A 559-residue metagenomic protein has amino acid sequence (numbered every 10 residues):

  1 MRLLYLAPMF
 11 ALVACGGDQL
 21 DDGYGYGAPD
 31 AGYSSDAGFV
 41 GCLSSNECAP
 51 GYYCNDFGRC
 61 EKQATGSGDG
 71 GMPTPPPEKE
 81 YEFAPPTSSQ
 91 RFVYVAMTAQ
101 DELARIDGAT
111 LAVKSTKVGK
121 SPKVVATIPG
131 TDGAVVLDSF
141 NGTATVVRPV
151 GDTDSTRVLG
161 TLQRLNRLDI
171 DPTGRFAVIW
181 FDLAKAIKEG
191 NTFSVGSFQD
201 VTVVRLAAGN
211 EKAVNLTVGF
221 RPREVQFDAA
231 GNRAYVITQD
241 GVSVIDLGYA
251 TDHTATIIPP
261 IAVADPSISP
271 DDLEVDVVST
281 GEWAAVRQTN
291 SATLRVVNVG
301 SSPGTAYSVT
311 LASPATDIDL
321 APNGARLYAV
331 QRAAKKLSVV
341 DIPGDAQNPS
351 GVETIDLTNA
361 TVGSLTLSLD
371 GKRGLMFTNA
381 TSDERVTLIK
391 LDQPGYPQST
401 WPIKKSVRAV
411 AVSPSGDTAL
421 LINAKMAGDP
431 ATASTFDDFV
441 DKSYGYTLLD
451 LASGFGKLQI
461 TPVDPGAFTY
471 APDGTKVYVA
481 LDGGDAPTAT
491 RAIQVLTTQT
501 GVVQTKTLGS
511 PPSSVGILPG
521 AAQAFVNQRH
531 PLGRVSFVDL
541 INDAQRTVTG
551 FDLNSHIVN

Functional and structural regions predicted by a protein language model:
M1, P29-A31, G219: Accessible peptide chain termini
M1-M9: Sec-dependent signal peptide recognition, specifically the positively charged N-region followed immediately by
L12-A14: C-terminal motif of bacterial Sec signal peptides marking the signal peptidase cleavage site
G16-Y24, P50, N55-N559: Predominantly soluble domains enriched in secretory-pathway, periplasmic, or organellar proteins
G23-S44: Secreted, propeptide-processed cysteine-rich mini-domains
G41-Y53: Disulfide-braced loops of extracellular cysteine-rich modules
